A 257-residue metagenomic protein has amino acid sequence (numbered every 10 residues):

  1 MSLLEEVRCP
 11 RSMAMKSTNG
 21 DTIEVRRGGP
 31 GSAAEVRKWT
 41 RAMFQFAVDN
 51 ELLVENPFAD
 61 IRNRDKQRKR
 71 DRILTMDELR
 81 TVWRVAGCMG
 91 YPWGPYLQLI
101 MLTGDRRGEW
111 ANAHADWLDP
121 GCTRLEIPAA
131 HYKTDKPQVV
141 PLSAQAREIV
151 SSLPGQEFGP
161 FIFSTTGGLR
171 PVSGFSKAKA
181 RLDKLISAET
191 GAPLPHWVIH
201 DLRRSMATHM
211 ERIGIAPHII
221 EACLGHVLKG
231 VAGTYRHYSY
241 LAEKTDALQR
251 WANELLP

Functional and structural regions predicted by a protein language model:
S2, K38, A42, A144 (+4 more regions): Generic recognition of well-ordered alpha-helical segments within structured catalytic/regulatory domains
E6-W39, D49-A113, G121, Y132-K136 (+2 more regions): Basic, Lys/Arg- and aromatic-enriched nucleic-acid-binding interface segment
M13, R80, R84-G94, T103 (+5 more regions): Short, basic (Lys/Arg/His-rich) helix/loop patches that form interaction surfaces in the mid-to-C-terminal regions
K38, Q45, D49, A115 (+3 more regions): Residue-level detection of the helix-turn-helix DNA-binding "recognition helix"
T40-A47, V150-L153, M210, L255: Hydrophobic recognition helices of helix-based DNA-binding modules
D49-N56, A188-P193, P257: Surface-exposed helix-capping loop/turn segments at secondary-structure junctions
D65, I73, I127-T134, R147 (+1 more regions): Catalytic-site neighborhood detector that most strongly recognizes the C-terminal catalytic loop/helix of tyrosine
D116-R124, H196, I215-Y235, P257: Short, polar N-cap/turn motifs at the start of nucleic acid-interacting alpha helices
